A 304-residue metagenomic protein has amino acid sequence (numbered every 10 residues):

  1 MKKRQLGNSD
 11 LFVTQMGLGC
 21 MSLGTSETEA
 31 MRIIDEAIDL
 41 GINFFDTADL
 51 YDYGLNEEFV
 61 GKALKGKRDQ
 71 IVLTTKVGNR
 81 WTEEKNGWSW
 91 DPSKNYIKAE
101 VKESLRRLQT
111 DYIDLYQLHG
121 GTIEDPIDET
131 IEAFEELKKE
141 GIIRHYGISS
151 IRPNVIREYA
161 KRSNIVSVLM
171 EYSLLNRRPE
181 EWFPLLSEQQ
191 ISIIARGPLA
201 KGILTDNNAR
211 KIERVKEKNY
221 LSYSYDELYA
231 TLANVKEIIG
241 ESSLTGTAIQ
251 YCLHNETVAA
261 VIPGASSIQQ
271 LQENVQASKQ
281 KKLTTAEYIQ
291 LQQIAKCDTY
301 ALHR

Functional and structural regions predicted by a protein language model:
M1-I71: N-terminal binding-site loop/beta-alpha segment at the start of enzyme catalytic domains that lines or forms
L11-M16, G41-F44, K67-I71, T110-D114 (+5 more regions): Short, well-ordered coil/turn segments that N-cap beta-strands
T25-A37, P92-L108, S150-E158: Short, acidic/polar
E29-R32, F59, W88-A99, D125-E129 (+2 more regions): Alpha-helix N-cap and loop-to-helix initiation/capping positions
D35, G61, K65, K98 (+4 more regions): Solvent-exposed, non-membrane alpha-helical residues enriched in polar/charged side chains
R80-G87: A short acidic, helix-capping loop that chelates divalent metal ions and anchors anionic groups
L105-E124: Active-site groove signature of glycoside hydrolases
G121, D125-H303: Beta/alpha (TIM)-barrel catalytic core signal, keyed to glycine-rich beta->alpha loops juxtaposed to Asp/Glu that bind
